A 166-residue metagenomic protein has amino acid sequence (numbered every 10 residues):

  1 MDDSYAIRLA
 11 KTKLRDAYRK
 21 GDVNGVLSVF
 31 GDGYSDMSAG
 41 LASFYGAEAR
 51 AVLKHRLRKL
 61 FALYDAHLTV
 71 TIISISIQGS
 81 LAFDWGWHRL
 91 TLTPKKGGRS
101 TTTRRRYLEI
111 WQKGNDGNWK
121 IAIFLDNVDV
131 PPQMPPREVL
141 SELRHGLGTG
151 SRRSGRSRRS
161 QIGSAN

Functional and structural regions predicted by a protein language model:
M1-G33, M37, S80, Q133-N166: Short, low-complexity N-terminal intrinsically disordered segments enriched in polar/charged residues
D2-L9, V23-Q78, W87, T101-T102: A solvent-exposed, acidic/Ser-Thr-rich amphipathic alpha-helical stretch
L14, V70-I75, H88-L90, R105-K113 (+1 more regions): Hydrophobic/aromatic beta-strand elements that line small-molecule binding cavities or substrate pockets in beta-rich
T71-Q78, F124-D129, E138-E142: Glycine-rich beta-strand-turn "strand-cap" elements at beta-sheet edges
T91-K95, V130-P131: Sequence/structural signature of outer-membrane beta-barrel proteins
R104-E138: Short beta-strand edge/turn micro-motifs at domain boundaries
